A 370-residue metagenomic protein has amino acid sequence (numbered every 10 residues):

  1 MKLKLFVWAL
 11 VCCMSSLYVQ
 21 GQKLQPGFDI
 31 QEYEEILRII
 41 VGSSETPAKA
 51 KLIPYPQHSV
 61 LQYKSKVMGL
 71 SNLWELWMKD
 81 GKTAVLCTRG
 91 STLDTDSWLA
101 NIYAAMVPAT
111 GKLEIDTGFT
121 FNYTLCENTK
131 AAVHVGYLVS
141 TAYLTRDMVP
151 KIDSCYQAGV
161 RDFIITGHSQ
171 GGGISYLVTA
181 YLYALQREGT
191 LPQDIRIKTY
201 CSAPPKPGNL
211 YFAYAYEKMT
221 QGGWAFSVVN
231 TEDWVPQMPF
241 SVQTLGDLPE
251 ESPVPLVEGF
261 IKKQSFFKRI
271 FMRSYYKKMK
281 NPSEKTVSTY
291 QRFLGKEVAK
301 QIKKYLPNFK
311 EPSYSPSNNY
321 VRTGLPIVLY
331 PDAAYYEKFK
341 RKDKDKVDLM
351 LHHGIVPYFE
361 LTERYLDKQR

Functional and structural regions predicted by a protein language model:
M1-L24: Bacterial Sec-dependent N-terminal signal peptides
Q22-L24, R146-D162, A184-R370: Serine hydrolase/lipase
Q22-S91: N-terminal low-complexity, Ser/Thr- and acidic-residue-enriched intrinsically disordered segments
K64-F163, G189-L191, R196, G222: A conserved cap/lid and substrate-binding interface adjacent to the catalytic center of lipid-processing enzymes
M68-G69, I174, G208, T220: Short, glycine/acidic-rich beta->alpha junctions
C87-S91, S169, S202-P204, N230-T231: Active-site-proximal beta-strand/loop segments in catalytic clefts of secreted hydrolases
G167-G171, S175: Gly/Ala-rich beta-loop-alpha elbow adjacent to hydrolase catalytic centers
L177-Y181: Active-site signature of alpha/beta-hydrolase-fold catalytic machinery across serine- and Asp/Cys-nucleophile hydrolases
